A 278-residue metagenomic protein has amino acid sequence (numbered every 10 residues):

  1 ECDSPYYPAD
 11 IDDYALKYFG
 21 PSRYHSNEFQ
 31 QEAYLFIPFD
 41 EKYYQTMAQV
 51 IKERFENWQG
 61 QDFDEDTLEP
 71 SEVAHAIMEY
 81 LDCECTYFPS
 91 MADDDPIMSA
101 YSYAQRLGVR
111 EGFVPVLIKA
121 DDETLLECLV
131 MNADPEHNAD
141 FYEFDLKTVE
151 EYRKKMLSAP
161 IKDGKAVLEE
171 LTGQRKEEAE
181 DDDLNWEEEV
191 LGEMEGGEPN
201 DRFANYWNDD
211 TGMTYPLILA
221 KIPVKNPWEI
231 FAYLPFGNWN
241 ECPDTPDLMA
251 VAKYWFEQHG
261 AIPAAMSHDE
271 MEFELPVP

Functional and structural regions predicted by a protein language model:
C2: Cys/His-rich short segments
Y6: Cys/His-rich microdomains that often coordinate metals
Q31: Cationic, low-complexity basic patches in intrinsically disordered or flexible, solvent-exposed regions
Y44, A48-E229: Extended, low-hydrophobicity segments enriched in charged/polar residues
E188-P278: Long, positively charged binding patches that form subdomain-scale interaction surfaces for polyanionic ligands
